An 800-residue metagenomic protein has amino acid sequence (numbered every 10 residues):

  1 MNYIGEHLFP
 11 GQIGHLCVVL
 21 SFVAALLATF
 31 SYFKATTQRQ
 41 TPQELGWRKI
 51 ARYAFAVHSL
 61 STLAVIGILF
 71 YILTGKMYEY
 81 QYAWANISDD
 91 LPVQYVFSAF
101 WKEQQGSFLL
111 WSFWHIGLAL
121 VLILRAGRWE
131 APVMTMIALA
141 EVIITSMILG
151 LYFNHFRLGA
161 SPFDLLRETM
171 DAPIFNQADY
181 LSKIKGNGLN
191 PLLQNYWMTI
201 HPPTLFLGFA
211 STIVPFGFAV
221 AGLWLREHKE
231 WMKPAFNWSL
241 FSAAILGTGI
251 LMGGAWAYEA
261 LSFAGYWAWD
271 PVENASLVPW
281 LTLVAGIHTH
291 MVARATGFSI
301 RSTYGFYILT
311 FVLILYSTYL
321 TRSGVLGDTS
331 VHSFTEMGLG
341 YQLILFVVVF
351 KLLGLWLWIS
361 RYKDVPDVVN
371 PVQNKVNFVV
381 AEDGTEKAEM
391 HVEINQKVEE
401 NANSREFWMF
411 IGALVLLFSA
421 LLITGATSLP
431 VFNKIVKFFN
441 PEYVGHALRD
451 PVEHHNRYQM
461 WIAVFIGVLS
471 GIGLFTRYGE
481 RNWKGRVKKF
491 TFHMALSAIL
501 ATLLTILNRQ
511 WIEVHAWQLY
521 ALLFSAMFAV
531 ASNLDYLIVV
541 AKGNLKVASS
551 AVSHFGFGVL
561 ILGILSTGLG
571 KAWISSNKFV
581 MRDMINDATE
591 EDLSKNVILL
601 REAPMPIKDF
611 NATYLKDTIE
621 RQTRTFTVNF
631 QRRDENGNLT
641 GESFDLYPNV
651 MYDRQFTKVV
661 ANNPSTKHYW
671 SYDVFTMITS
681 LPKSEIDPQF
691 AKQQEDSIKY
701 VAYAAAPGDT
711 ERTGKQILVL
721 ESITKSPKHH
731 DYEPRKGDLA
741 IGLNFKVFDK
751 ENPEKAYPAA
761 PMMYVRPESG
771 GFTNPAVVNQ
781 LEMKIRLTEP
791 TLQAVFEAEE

Functional and structural regions predicted by a protein language model:
M1-E800: Solvent-exposed, non-transmembrane regions of integral membrane proteins
